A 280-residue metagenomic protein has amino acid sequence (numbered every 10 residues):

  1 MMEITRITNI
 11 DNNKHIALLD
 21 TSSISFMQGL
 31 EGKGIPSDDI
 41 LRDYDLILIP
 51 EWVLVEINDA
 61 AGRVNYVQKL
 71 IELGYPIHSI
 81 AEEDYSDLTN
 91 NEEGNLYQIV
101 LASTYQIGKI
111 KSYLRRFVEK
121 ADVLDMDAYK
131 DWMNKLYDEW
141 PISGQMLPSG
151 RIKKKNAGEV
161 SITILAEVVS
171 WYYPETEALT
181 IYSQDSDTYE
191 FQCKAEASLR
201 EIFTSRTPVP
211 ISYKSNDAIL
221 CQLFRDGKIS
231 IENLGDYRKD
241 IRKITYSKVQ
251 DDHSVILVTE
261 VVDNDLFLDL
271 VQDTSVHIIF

Functional and structural regions predicted by a protein language model:
M2-L179, D187-F280: Active-site-proximal, substrate-binding regions of enzyme catalytic domains and RNA-binding/basic surfaces
Q184: N-terminal glycine-rich dinucleotide-binding loop that anchors FAD/FMN and/or NAD(P) in oxidoreductases
